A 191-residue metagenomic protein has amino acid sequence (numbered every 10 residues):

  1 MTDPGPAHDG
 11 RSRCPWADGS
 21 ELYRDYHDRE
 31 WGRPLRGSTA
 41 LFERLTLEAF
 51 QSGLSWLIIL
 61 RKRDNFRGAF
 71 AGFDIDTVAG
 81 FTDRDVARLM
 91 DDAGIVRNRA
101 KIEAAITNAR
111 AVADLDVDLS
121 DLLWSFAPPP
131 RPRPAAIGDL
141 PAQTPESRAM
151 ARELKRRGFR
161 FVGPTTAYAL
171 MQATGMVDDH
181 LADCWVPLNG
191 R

Functional and structural regions predicted by a protein language model:
M1-R191: HhH-family (HhH-GPD) DNA N-glycosylase catalytic core used in base-excision repair
